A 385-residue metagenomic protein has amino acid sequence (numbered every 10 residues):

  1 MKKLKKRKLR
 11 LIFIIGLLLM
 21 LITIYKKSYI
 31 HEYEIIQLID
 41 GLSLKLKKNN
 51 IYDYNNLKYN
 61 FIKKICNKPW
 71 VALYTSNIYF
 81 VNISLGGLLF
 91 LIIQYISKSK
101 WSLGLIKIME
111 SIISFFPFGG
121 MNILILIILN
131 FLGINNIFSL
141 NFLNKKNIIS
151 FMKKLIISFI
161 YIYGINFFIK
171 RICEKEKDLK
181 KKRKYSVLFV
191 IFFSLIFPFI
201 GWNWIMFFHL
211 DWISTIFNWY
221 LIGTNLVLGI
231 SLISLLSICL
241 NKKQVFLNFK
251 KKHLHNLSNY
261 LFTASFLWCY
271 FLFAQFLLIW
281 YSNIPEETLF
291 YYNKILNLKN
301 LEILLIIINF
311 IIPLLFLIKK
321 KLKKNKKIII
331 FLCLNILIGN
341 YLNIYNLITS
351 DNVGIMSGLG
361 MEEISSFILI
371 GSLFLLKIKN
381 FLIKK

Functional and structural regions predicted by a protein language model:
M1-S84, K146, I378-L382: N-terminal regions that are enriched for targeting/export leaders and immediately downstream pro/stem segments
K8-L9, G16-Y25, H31, I35 (+2 more regions): Long, contiguous internal "core" modules enriched in hydrophobic/ aromatic residues
I30-D40, L57, I62, C66 (+1 more regions): Transmembrane-helix bundle segments that line or gate the permeation/cavity pathway in multi-pass membrane proteins
K47-N49, Y341-N352: Membrane-proximal extracellular juxtamembrane segment immediately upstream of a following transmembrane helix
N82-L91, M121-N122, K154-F167, G223-I238 (+2 more regions): Hydrophobic cores of alpha-helical transmembrane segments in multi-pass inner/ER membrane proteins, independent
I123, K327-I338: Central hydrophobic cores of alpha-helical transmembrane segments in multi-pass integral membrane proteins
H209-W212, I284, L322-K326, L347-E362: Extracellular/periplasmic helix-loop-helix junctions in multi-pass membrane proteins
F217-L221, E286-I306, V353-K377, F381: Membrane-interface transmembrane-helix boundary segments in multi-pass integral membrane proteins
